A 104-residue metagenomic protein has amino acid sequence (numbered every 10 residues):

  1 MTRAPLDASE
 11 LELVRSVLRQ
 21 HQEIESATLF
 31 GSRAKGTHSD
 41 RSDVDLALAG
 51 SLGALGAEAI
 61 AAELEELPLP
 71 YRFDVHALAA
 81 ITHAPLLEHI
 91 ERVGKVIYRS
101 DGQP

Functional and structural regions predicted by a protein language model:
M1-S26, A34-D40, A49-P104: Catalytic core of pol beta-like nucleotidyltransferases
